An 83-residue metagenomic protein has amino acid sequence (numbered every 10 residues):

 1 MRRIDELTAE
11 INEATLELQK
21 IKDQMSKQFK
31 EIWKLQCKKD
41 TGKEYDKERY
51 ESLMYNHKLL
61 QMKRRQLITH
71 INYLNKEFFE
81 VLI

Functional and structural regions predicted by a protein language model:
M1-D23: Short, charge/polar-rich alpha-helical segments
E6, E13, K34-L35, L59: Glycine-centered signal
A14, M25-Q28, L60, L67: Non-transmembrane coiled-coil alpha-helices
Q19-Y55: Short E/K-rich amphipathic alpha-helical oligomerization segments
Q36-K39, Q61, F78-V81: Short, flexible helical or helix-coil boundary motifs
L53, H57-L60, R64: Short amphipathic alpha-helical coiled-coil/interface segments
R65-I83: Long amphipathic alpha-helical coiled-coil segments
